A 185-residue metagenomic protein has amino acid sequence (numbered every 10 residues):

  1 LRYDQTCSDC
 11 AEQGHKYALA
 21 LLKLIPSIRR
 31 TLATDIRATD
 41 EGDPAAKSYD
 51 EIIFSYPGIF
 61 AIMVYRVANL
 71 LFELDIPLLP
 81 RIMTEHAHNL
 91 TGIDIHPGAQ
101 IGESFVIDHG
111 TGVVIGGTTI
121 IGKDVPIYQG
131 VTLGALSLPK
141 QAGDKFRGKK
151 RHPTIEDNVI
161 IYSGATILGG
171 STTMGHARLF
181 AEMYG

Functional and structural regions predicted by a protein language model:
L1-E85: Terminal amphipathic alpha-helical/low-complexity segments used for targeting or macromolecular assembly
H88-G185: Structural signal for interior beta-strand "rungs" in well-ordered beta-sheet cores of soluble enzyme domains
